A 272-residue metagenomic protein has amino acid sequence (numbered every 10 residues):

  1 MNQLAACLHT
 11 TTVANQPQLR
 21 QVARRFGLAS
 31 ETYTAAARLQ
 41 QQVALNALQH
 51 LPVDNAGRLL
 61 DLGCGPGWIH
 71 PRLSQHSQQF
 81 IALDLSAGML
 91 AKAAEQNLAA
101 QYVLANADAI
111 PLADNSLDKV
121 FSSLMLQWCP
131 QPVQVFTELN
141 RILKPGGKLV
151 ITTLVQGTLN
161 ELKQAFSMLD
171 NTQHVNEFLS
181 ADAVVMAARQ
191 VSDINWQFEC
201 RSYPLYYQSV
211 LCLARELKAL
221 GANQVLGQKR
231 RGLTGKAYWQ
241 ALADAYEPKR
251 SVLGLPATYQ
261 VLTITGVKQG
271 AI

Functional and structural regions predicted by a protein language model:
M1-D54, W68-R72, M89: Conserved class I S-adenosyl-L-methionine
G57, Q78, D118: Conserved acidic residues
L60-A109: Class I SAM-dependent methyltransferase SAM/SAH-binding core
P66, L179, Q197-I272: Conserved Class I S-adenosyl-L-methionine
D108-V120: A short acidic, Gly/Pro-enriched loop at the edge of an enzyme's catalytic core that lines a small-molecule cofactor
K119-Q131: A short SAM/SAH-binding and catalytic strip from SAM-dependent methyltransferases
V133-P145: A short glycine-rich, Lys/Arg-flanked "PGG" loop and its adjoining helix->strand segment in the class I
K148-C212, N223-G232: Conserved catalytic/acceptor-binding region of the Class I
